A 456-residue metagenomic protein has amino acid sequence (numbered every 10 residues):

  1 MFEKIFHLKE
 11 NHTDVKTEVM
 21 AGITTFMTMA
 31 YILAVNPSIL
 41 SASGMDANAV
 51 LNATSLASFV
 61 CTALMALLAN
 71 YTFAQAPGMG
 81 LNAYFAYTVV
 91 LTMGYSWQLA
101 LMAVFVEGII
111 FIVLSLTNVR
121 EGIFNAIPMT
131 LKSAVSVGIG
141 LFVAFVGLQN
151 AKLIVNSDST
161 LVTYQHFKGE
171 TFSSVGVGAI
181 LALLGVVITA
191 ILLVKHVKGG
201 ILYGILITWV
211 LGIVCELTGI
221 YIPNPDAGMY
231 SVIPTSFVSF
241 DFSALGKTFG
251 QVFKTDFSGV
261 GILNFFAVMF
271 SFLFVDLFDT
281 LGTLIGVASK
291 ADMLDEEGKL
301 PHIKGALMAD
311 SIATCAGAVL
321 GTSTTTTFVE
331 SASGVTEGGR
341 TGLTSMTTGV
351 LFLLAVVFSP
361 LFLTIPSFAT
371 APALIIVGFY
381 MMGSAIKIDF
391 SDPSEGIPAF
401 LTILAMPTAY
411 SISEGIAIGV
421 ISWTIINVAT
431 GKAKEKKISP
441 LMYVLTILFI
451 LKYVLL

Functional and structural regions predicted by a protein language model:
M1-A49, Q165-K168, I205, W209-I303 (+1 more regions): Helix-loop-helix hairpins and the membrane-proximal interhelical loops of multi-pass alpha-helical transport proteins
F2-N36, A57, G78-Y87, L91-I139 (+1 more regions): Helix-loop-helix junctions within the multi-pass membrane cores of secondary transporters/permeases
H12, K16, L184, F266-F270 (+3 more regions): Alpha-helical membrane-protein architecture signal
V19, I39, I123, G199 (+3 more regions): Residue-level signature of catalytic and energy-coupling elements of molecular machines, predominantly ATP/GTP-dependent
I23-A30, A63, L67, A144 (+4 more regions): Hydrophobic/aromatic residues within the transmembrane alpha-helices of Major Facilitator Superfamily
G44-A63: Loop-to-helix transition at the N-terminal end of transmembrane alpha-helices
S58-M79, I110: Juxtamembrane transmembrane-helix boundary signature
M93-V210, M346-L456: Membrane-embedded alpha-helical modules
